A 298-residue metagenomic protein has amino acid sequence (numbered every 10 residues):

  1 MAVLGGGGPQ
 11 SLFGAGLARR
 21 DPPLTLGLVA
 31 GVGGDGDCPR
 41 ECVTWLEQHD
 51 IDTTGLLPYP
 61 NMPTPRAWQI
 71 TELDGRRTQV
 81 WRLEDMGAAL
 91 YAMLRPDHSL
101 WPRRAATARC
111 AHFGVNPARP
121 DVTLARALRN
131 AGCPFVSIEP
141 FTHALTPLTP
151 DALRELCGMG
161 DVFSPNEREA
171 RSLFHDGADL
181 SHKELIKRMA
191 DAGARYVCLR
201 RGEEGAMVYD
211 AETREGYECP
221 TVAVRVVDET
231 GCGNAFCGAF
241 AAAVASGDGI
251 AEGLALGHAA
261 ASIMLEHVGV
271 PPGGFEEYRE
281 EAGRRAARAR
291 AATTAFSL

Functional and structural regions predicted by a protein language model:
M1-F13: Short catalytic helix/loop segments, enriched in acidic residues and glycine and frequently bearing histidine
A2, R19-C110, A127, E281-L298: Conserved N-terminal subdomain of the carbohydrate kinase-like
L12-T25, A243-G247: Alpha-helix C-terminal capping segments
F13, R66-I70, G205-Y209: Short beta-strand scaffold segments in enzyme catalytic cores
A15, N166, G233: Short, conserved phosphate/pyrophosphate- and ester-handling motifs at nucleotide-, phospho-/glycolipid
G27-V29, S137, V162, C198: A structural signal for isolated positions on well-ordered beta-strands in alpha/beta enzyme cores
R109-K187, E204-G205, A211: Conserved beta-alpha-beta core of the PfkB/ribokinase-like small-molecule kinase fold
D176-L298: Conserved phosphate-binding/catalytic region of the ribokinase-like
